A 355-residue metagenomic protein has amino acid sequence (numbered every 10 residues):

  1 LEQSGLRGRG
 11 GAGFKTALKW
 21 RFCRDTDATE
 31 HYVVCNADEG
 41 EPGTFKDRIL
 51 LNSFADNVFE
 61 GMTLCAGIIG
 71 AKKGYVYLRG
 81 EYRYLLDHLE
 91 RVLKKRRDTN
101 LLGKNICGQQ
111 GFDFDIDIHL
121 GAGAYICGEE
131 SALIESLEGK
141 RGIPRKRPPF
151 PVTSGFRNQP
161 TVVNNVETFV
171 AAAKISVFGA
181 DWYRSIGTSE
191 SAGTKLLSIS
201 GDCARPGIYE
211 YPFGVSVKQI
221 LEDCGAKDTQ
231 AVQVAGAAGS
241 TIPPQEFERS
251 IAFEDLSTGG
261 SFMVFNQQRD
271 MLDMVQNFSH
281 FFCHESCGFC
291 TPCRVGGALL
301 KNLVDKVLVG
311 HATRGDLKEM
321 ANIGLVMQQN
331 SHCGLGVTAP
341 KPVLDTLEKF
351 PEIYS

Functional and structural regions predicted by a protein language model:
Q3, T29-H31, A37, K46-L51 (+5 more regions): Ferredoxin-type iron-sulfur electron-transfer modules in oxidoreductases and energy-metabolism complexes
Q3-F22, G123-E135, G139-R141, C283-V295 (+1 more regions): Conserved phosphate/anionic-ligand binding catalytic regions in large, soluble enzymes, centered on
S4, G11-D27, R48-F54, V177-D181: Conserved alpha/beta core surface patches that mediate binding of polyanionic ligands
A12-W20, T44-D47, L86-R91, C127-G139 (+7 more regions): Short acidic, glycine/serine/threonine-rich loops at helix termini
K19, G74, A226-A237: Short loop-to-beta-strand transition segments
F54-I68: Histidine-anchored nucleotide/phosphate-binding helix
G61-C65, P212-K227: Short amphipathic, charge-patterned alpha-helical segments
L86-F213, C224-A226: Hydrophobic alpha-helical positions that pack around
